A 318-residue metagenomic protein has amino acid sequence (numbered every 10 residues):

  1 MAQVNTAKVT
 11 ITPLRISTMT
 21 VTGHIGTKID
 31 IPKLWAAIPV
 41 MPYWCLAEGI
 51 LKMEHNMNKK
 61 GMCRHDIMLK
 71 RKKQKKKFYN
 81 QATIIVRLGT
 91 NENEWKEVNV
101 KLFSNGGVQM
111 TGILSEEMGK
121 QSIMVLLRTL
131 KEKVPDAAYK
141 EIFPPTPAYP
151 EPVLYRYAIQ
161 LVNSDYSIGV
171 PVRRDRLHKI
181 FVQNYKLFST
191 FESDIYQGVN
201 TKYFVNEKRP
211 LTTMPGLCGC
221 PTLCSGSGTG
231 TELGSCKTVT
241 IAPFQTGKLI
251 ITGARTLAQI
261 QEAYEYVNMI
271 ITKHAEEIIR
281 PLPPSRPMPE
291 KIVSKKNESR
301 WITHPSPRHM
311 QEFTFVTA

Functional and structural regions predicted by a protein language model:
M1-A318: Intrinsically disordered, low-complexity polar/charged tails and linkers
